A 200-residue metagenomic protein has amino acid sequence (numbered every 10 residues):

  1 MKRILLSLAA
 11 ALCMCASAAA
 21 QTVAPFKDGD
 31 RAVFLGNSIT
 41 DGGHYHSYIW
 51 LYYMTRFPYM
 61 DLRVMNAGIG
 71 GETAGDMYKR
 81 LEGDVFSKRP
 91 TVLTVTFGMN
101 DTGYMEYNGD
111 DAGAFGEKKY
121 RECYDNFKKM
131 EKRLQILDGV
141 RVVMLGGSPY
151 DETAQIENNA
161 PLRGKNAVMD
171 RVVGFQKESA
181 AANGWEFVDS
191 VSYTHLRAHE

Functional and structural regions predicted by a protein language model:
M1-L6: Bacterial N-terminal signal peptides that target proteins for export
S7-C15: Bacterial N-terminal signal peptides
A18-A20: Boundary at the C-terminal end of the N-terminal hydrophobic targeting segment
V23-K128: Conserved SGNH/GDSL esterase-like catalytic core that processes O-acyl groups on lipids and polysaccharides
E122-D125, K129-R133, R171-E178: Alpha-helical scaffolding segments of alpha/beta enzyme cores, especially the outer helices of TIM-barrel or partial
I136-R141: A short helix->loop->beta-strand "cap" motif at the edges of active sites that frequently abuts
E152-S190: Substrate-gating cap/lid alpha-helix
T194-E200: Conserved small/polar residues in nucleotide/adenosyl-binding loops
